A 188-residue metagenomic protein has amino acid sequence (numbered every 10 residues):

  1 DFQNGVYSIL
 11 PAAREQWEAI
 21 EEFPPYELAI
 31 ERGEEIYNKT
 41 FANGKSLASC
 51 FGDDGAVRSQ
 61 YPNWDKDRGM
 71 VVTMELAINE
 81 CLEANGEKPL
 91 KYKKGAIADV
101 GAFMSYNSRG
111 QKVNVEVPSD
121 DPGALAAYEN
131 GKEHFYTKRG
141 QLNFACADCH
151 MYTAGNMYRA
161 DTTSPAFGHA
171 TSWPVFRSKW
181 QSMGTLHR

Functional and structural regions predicted by a protein language model:
D1-L28, N38-D99, Y106-G110, V117 (+1 more regions): Electron-transfer interface patches adjacent to heme c in soluble/periplasmic c-type cytochromes and di-/multiheme
L28-A29, A126: An amphipathic alpha-helix/helix-turn recognition signal
M104-N107, Y128: Basic- and aromatic-lined ligand-binding clefts that recognize polyanionic substrates
K112-N130: Solvent-exposed, charged amphipathic helical/linker segments at domain boundaries
